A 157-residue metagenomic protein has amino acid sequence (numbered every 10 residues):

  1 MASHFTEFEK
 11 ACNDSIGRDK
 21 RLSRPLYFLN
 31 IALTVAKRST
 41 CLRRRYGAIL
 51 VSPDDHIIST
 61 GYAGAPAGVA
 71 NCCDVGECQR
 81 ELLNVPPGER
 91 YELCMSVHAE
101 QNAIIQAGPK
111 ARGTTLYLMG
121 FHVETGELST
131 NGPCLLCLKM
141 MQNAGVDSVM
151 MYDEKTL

Functional and structural regions predicted by a protein language model:
A2-E9: Cyclic nucleotide-binding regulatory module and flanking cytosolic helices
E7, D14, L22-S23, K37 (+1 more regions): Zn2+-dependent cytidine deaminase-like catalytic core
I16, I31, I49, I57-I58 (+1 more regions): Weak global preference for isoleucine
D19-R45: Short, basic/aromatic recognition patches
L42-Y46, V51, V97, R112: Short, basic and Ser/Thr-rich N-terminal targeting/leader segments
R45-G61, M150: Short beta-strand scaffold segments in enzyme catalytic cores
